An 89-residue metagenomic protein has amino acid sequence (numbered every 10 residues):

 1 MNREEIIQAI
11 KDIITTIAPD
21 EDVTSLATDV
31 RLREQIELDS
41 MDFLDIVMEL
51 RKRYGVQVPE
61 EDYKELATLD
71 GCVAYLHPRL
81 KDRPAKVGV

Functional and structural regions predicted by a protein language model:
N2-L38, D42, I46-M48, K52-R53 (+1 more regions): Phosphopantetheine-dependent thiolation modules in NRPS/PKS and related acyl-activating systems
